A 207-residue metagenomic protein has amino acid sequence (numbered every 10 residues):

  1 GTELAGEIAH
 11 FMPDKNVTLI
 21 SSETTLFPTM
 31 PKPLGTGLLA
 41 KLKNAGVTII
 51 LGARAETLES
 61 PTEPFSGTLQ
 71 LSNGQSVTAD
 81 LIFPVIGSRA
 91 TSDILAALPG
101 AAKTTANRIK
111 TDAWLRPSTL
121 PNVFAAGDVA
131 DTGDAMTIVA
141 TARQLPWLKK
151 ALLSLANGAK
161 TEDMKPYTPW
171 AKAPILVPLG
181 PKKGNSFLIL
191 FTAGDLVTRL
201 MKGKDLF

Functional and structural regions predicted by a protein language model:
T2-L4: Short glycine/serine/threonine-rich phosphate/pyrophosphate-binding segments that cradle anionic phosphate groups
G6-E56: Rossmann-like dinucleotide-binding cores of NAD(P)H-dependent redox enzymes
I8, M12, L98-P99, A156: Active-site catalytic pocket residues across diverse enzymes, especially alpha/beta-hydrolases
T18-I20, I50, F83, F124-A126 (+1 more regions): Hydrophobic/aromatic beta-strand patches that form the interior of the parallel beta-sheet core in alpha/beta enzyme
S22, D128, P181: Cofactor-binding loop segments of dinucleotide-utilizing enzymes, especially the Rossmann-like FAD- and NAD(P)+-binding
E59-S76: Conserved beta-strand-loop-beta-strand element in the redox core of flavoprotein oxidoreductases
S76-P146, K150, S154: FAD-site-proximal beta/loop scaffold in flavoenzymes
Q144-F207: C-terminal, flexible cofactor-proximal segment of oxidoreductases
